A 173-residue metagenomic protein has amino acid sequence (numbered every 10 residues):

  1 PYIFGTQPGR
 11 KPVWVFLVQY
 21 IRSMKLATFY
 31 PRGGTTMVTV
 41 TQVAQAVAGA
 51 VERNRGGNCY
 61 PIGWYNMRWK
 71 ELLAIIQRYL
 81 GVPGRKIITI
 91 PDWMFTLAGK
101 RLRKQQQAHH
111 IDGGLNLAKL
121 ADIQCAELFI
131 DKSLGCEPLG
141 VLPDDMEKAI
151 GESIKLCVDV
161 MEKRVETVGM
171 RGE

Functional and structural regions predicted by a protein language model:
P1-Q7: Conserved beta-loop-beta element that borders a ligand/cofactor-binding pocket
Q7-P12, I21-M24: Loop-centered beta-sheet repeat module
V13-L17, K104-Q106: Short, hinge-like loop/turn segments at secondary-structure boundaries
L17-V38, A46: A conserved pocket-lining segment of Rossmann-fold NAD(P)-dependent short-chain dehydrogenase/reductase
G34-M37, N66, F129-I130: Short aromatic/basic micro-patch
A44-G114, K132, G140-E173: Mid/C-terminal beta-alpha module of Rossmann-like enzyme folds, strongest in SDR-family dehydrogenases/epimerases
A98, L115-E127: Mobile cap/lid helix-loop segments that border enzyme active or cofactor-binding sites and regulate substrate access
